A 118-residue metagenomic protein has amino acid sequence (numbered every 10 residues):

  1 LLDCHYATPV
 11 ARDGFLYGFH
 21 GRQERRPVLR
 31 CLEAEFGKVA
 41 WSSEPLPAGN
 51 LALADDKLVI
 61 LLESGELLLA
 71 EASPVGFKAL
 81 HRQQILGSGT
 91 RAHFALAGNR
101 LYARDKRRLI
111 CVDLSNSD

Functional and structural regions predicted by a protein language model:
L1-D118: Noncatalytic, solvent-exposed loop/strand surfaces of beta-propeller-type extracellular/periplasmic domains
